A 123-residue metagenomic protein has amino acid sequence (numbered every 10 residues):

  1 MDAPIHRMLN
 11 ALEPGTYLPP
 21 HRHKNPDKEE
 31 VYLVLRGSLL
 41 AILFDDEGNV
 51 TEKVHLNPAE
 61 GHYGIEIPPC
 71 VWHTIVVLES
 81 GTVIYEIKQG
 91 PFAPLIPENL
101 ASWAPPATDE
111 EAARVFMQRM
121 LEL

Functional and structural regions predicted by a protein language model:
M1-R22: A short glycine-rich, His/Asp/Glu-containing loop-to-beta-strand
L9-N10, E29-V34, I65, I75: His/acidic/aromatic-lined binding-pocket segments of jelly-roll/cupin-type domains and related regulatory beta-sandwich
P20, A41-L43, I65-I67, H73-L78 (+1 more regions): Short beta-strand His + acidic residue motifs that chelate non-heme Fe in jelly-roll/DSBH and cupin folds
D27, C70-V71: Short, surface-exposed coil-to-beta transition loops
D27-D46: Glycine- and acidic-residue-biased ligand/ion/polar-headgroup-sensing regions
A41, D45-E66: Extended, positively charged loop/linker patches that create polyanion-binding surfaces
N49-V50, H55, W72-L123: Double-stranded beta-helix
